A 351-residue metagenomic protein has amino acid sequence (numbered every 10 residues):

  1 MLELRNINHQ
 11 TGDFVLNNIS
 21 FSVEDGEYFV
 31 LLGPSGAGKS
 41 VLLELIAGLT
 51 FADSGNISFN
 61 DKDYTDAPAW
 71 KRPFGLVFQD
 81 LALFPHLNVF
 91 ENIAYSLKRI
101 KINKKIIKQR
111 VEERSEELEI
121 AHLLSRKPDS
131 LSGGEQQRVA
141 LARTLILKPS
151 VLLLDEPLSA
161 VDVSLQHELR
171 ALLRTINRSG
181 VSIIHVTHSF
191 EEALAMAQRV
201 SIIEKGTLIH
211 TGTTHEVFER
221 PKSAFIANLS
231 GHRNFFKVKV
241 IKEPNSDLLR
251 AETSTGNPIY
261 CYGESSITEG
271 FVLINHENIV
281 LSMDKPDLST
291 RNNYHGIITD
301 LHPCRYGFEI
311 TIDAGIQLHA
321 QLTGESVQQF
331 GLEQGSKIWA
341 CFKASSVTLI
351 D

Functional and structural regions predicted by a protein language model:
L4-I7, F14-E24, G55: Conserved beta-strand
L32-P34: The feature captures the beta-strand-to-loop junction immediately N-terminal to the Walker
S40-L43, V139: ABC ATPase nucleotide-binding domain helices that frame the ATP-binding cleft
A47: Helix-to-loop junction immediately C-terminal to a conserved catalytic motif
D53-N56, K205: Conserved coupling/switch loops of ABC nucleotide-binding domains, chiefly the family-specific signature
G55-D63: Conserved ABC transporter NBD signature motif
P73-G75, Q79, H86-S223: ABC ATPase nucleotide-binding domains
T255-L301, Q321-D351: Glycine/charge-rich catalytic "coupling/switch" loops of P-loop NTPases
